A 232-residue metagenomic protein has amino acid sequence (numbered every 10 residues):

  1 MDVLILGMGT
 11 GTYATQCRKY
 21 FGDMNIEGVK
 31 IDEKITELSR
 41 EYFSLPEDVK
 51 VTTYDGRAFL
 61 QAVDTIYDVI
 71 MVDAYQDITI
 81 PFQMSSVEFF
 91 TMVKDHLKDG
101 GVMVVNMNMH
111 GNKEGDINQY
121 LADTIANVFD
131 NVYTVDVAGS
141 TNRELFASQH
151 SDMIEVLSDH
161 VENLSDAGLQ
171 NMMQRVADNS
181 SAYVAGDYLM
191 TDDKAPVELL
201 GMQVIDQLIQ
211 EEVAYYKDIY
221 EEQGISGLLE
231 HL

Functional and structural regions predicted by a protein language model:
M1-V104, N108, N112-N118, A126 (+3 more regions): The AdoMet/dcAdoMet-binding core of the Class I SAM-like
N131-L232: Soluble small-group transferase modules, centered on the S-adenosyl donor enzyme superfamily
